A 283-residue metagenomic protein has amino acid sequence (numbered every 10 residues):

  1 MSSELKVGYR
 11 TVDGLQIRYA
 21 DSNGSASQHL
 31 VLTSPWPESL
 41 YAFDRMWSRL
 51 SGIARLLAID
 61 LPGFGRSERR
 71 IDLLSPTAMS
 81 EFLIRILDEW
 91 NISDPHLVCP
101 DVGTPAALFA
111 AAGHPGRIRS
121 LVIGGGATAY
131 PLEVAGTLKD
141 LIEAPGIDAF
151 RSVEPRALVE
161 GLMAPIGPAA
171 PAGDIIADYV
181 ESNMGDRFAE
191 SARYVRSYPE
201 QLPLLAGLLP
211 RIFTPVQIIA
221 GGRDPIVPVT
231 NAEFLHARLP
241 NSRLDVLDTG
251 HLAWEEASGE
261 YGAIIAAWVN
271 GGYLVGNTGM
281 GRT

Functional and structural regions predicted by a protein language model:
M1-Q16: N-terminal cap/lid segment of alpha/beta-hydrolase-fold proteins
D13, A20-N23, A58-C99, A263: Active-site loop/oxyanion-hole signature of alpha/beta-hydrolase fold enzymes
L15, D21-R66: Conserved HGGG/HGGXW glycine-rich cap/lid loop of the alpha/beta-hydrolase fold
C99, G103, A107: Gly/Ala-rich beta-loop-alpha elbow adjacent to hydrolase catalytic centers
A112, R119-F150: Flexible "cap/lid" loop of the alpha/beta hydrolase fold
L132-V134, S152-R211: Conserved alpha/beta-hydrolase catalytic His-Asp/Glu region
R187-A237, D248: Conserved serine/cysteine hydrolase catalytic core
S242-T283: Catalytic active-site module of serine/aspartate enzymes centered on a nucleophile-bearing elbow/loop
